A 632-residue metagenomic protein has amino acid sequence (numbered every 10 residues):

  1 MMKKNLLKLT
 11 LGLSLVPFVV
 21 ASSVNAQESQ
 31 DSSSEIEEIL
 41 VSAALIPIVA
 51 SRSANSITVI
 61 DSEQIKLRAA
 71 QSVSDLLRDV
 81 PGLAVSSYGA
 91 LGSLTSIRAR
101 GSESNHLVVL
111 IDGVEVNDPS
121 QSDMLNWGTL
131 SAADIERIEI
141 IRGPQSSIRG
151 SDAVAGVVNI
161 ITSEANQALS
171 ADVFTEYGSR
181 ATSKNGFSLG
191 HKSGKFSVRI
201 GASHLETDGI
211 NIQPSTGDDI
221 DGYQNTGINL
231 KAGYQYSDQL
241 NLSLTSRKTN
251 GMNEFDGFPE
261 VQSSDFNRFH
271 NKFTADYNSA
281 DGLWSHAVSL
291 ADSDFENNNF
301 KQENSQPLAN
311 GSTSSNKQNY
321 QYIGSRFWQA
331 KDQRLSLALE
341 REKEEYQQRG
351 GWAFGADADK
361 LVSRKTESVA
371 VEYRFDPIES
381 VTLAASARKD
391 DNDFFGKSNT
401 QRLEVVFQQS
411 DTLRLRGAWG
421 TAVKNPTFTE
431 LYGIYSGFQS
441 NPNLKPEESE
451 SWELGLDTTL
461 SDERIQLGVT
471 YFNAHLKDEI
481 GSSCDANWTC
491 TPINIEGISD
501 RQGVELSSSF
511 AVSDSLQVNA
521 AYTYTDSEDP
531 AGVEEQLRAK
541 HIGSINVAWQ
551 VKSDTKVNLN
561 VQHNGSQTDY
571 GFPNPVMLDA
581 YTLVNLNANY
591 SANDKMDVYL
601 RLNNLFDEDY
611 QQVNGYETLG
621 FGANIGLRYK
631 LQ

Functional and structural regions predicted by a protein language model:
M1-A70, S74-V80, G190, T226 (+4 more regions): N-terminal Sec signal peptide and the immediately downstream disordered periplasmic leader that contains the TonB box
S74, R78-V114: Extracytoplasmic beta-strand/coil segments of soluble accessory domains associated with Gram-negative outer-membrane
E115-R142: Short acidic/polar hinge/loop motifs at secondary-structure boundaries that mediate gating or recognition
S146, N159, N166-A168, F174-E176 (+1 more regions): Periplasmic-side early beta-strands and strand-to-turn transitions of outer-membrane beta-barrels
S237, R334, E340, F354-K477 (+4 more regions): Structural signature of Gram-negative outer-membrane beta-barrels, strongest in the C-terminal barrel of TonB-dependent
P259-N278, T313-Q318, E404, Q408 (+5 more regions): Outer-membrane beta-barrel signature, preferentially recognizing the C-terminal barrel domain of Gram-negative
Y277, D457, V598, L619-Q632: Outer-membrane beta-barrel "beta-signal"
D376-L383, L467, N473-H475, I495-G571 (+4 more regions): Gram-negative outer-membrane beta-barrel transporters
